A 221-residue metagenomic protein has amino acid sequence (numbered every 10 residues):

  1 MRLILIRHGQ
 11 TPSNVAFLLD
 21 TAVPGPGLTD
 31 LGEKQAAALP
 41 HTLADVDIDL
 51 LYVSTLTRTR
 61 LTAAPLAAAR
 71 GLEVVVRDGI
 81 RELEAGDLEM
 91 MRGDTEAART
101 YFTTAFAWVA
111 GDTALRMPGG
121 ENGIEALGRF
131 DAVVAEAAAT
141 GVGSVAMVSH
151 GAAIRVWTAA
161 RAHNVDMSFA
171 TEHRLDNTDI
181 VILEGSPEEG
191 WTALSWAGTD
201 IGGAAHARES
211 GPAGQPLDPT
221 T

Functional and structural regions predicted by a protein language model:
L3, G141-S149: Generic beta-sheet signal
R7-V76: Active-site-proximal alpha-helix that buttresses catalytic centers in soluble enzyme cores
T42, A69, E136, A160-N164: Active-site catalytic microenvironments for nucleophilic, acid-base chemistry
D45-D47, A137-G143: Glycine-rich phosphate-binding loop signature in dinucleotide/nucleotide-binding domains
V53-S54, G128, V148-S149: Short beta-strand scaffold positions
V76, L83-A97, G141-S144, A159-T221: Acidic, low-complexity terminal tails and accessory targeting/binding regions of phosphate-metabolizing enzymes
T103-E125, Q215, P219-T221: Short glycine/proline- and acidic residue-enriched helix-loop micro-motifs that form flexible lids or anion-recognition
G151-R155: GST superfamily/GST-like fold recognition
